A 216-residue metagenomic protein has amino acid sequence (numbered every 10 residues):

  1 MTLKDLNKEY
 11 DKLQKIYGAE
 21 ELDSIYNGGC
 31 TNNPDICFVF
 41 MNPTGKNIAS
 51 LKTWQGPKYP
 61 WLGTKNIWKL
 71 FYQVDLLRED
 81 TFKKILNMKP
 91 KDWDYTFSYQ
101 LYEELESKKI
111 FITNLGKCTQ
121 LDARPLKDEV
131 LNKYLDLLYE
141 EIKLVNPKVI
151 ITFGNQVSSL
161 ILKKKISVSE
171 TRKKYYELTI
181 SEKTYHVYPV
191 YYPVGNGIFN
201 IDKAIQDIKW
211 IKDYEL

Functional and structural regions predicted by a protein language model:
T2-V149, N155-S169, Y185-I198, D207: A polyanion-binding, active-site-adjacent surface
N27, Y175-T179: Short, surface-exposed beta-strand/loop micro-motifs that present aromatic residues
T171-K173: Catalytic phosphate/metal-binding cores of nucleic-acid and nucleotide-processing enzymes, i.e., regions that mediate
I180-T184: Short, solvent-exposed loop/turn segments that connect beta-strands within catalytic domains and beta-strand-rich
K203-A204: Post-His helix in hydrolase/transferase enzymes
K209-L216: Charged phosphate-binding loop/patch that engages nucleotide di/tri-phosphates or the phosphate backbone of nucleic
